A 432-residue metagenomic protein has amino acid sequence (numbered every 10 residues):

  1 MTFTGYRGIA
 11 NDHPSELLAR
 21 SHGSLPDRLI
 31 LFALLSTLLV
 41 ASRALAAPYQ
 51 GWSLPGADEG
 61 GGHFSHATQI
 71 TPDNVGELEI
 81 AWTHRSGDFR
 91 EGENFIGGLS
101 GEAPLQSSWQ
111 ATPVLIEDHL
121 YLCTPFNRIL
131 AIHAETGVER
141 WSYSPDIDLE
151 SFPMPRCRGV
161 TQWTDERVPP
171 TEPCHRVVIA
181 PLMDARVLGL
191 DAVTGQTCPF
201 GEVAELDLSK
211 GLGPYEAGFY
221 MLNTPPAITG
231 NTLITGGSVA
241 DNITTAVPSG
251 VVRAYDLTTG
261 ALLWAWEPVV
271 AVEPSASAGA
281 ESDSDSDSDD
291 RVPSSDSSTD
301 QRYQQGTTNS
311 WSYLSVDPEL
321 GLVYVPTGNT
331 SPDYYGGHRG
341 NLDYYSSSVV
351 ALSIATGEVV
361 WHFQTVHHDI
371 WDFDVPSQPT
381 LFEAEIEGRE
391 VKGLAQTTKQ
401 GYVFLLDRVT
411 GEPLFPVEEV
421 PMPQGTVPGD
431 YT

Functional and structural regions predicted by a protein language model:
M1-D27: N-terminal secretory signal peptides that target proteins for export/translocation
T2-Y6, L17, S42-A47, S282-S288: Basic/polar N-terminal segments that are highly enriched at the extreme N-terminus, encompassing both cleavable
R28-R43: Bacterial N-terminal signal peptides
A47-R85, F89-N94: Blade/loop signatures of beta-propeller domains
W52-G56, P104-R128, F152-R186, G218-T245 (+5 more regions): Repeat-blade elements of multi-bladed beta-propeller folds
G61-A67, L122-C123, R128-A131: Extended, small/polar residue-biased N-terminal targeting/export presequences and adjacent propeptide/linker tracts
D73-F89, F95, I129-M154, Q162-T171 (+5 more regions): Extracytoplasmic/lumenal domain signature
E79-E117: Active-site-flanking structural segment that lines cofactor/substrate pockets
